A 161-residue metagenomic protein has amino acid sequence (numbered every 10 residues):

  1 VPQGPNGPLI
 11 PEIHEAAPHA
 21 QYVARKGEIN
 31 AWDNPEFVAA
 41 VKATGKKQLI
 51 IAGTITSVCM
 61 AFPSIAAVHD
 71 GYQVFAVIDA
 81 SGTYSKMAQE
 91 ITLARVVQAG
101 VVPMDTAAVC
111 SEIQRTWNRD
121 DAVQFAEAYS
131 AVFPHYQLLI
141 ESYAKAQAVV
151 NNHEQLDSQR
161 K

Functional and structural regions predicted by a protein language model:
Q3-K161: Active-site-adjacent betaalpha module
